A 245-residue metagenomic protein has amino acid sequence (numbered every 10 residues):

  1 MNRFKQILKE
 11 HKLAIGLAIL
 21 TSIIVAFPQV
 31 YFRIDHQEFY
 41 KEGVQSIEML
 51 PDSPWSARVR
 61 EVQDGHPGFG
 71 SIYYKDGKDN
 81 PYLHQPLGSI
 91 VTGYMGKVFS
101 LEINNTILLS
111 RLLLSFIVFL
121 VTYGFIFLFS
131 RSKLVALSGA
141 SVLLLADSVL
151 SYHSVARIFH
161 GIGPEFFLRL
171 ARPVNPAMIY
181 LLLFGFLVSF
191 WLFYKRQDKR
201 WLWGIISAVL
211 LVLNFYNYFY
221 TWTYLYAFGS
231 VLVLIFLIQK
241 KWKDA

Functional and structural regions predicted by a protein language model:
F4-L17, K199: N-terminal membrane topogenic signal
L8, F129-L134, W242-A245: Membrane-interfacial loop-to-helix junctions in multi-pass inner-membrane proteins
A14-T21, G139, S207, L211 (+1 more regions): Hydrophobic alpha-helical transmembrane segments of polytopic
T21-L182, L213-T223: Active-site lumenal/periplasmic loops and adjacent helix-entry segments of GT-C-fold, multi-pass membrane
L120-L128, G185-L192, L225-L237: Transmembrane alpha-helices and membrane-interface helical segments of multi-pass integral membrane enzymes
M178-L202: Membrane-interface transmembrane helices that cradle and orient dolichyl/undecaprenyl
K199-L202, Q239-A245: Membrane-interfacial entry segments at the cytosolic side of transmembrane helices
W203-F219, S230: Membrane-interface alpha helices of multi-pass inner-membrane proteins
